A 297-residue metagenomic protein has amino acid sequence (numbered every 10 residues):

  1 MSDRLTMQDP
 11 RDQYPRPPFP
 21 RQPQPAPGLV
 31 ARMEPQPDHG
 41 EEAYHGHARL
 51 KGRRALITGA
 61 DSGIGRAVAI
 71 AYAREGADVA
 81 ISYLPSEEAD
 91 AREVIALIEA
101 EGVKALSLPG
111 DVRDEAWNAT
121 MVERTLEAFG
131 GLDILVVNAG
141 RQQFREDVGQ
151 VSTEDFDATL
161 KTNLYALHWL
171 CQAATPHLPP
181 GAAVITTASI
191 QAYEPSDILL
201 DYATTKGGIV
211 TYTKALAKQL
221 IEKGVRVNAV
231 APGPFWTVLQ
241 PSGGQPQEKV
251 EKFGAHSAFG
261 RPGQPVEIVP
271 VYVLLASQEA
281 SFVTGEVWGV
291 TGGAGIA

Functional and structural regions predicted by a protein language model:
M33, E41-E42, R145, E194 (+2 more regions): Short C-terminal tail/terminal secondary-structure segment of NAD(P)H-dependent dehydrogenase/reductase domains
D114, A119, E127, G140-D157 (+3 more regions): Conserved mid-core segment of classical short-chain dehydrogenase/reductases
E123, E127, T162-A182, Q191-A192 (+3 more regions): Amphipathic alpha-helical dimer-interface segment in Rossmann-like NAD(P)H-dependent oxidoreductases
G149-H168, I185, I209, F259: Catalytic Tyr-X3-Lys loop
C171, T205, T213: Active-site helix of classical SDR
I198-L200, E222, P234-A258: A glycine/serine/threonine-rich, flexible loop-to-helix segment that serves as the NAD(P) cofactor-binding "lid"
I221, R226, V283-G285: Short, small/polar-rich loop/turn modules that mediate ligand/substrate recognition or access, typified
S257-I268, E279: A conserved structural motif in NAD(P)-dependent oxidoreductases
